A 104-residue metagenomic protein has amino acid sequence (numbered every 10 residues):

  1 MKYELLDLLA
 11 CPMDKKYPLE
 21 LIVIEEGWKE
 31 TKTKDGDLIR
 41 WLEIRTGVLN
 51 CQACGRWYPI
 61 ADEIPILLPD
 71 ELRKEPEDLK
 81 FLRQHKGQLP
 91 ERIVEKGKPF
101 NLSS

Functional and structural regions predicted by a protein language model:
M1-S104: Replace "small metal-dependent catalytic modules" with "small catalytic or cofactor-binding modules
